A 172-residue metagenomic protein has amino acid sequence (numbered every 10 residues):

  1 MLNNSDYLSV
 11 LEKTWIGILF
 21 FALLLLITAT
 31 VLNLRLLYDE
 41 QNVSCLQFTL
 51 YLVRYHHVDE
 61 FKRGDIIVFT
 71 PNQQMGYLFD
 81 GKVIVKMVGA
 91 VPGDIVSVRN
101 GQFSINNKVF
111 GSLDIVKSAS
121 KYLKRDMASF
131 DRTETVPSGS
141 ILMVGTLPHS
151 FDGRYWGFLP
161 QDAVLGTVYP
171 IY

Functional and structural regions predicted by a protein language model:
M1-V83, G111, W156-Y172: Protein maturation boundaries and topogenic segments
Y7, Y38, S120-V168: Acidic/glycine-rich C-terminal interaction modules and beta/coil loop segments that lie outside canonical DNA-binding
L46, K62, V91, V136-P137 (+1 more regions): Residue-level recognition of short, solvent-exposed, well-ordered loop/turn junctions that link secondary-structure
D59-E60, V88, D94, E134 (+1 more regions): Residue "hotspots" at secondary-structure boundaries inside conserved domains
F79-F110: Mid-length scaffold segments of soluble, non-membrane domains
F110-S118: Short, solvent-exposed beta-strand-to-loop segments that form ligand-recognition rims of beta-rich domains
